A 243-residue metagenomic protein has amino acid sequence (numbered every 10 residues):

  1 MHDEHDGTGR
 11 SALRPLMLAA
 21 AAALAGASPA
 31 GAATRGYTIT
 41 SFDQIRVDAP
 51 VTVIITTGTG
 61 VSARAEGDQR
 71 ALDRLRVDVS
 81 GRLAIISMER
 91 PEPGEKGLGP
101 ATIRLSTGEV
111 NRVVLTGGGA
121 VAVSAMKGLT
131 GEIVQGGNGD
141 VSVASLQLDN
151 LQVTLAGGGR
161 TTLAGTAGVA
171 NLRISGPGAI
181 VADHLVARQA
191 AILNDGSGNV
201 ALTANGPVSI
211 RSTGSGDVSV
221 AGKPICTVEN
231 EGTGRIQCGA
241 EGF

Functional and structural regions predicted by a protein language model:
H2-D6, A19-A20, P29-Q135, S145-T154 (+5 more regions): Acidic (Asp/Glu) and glycine-rich low-complexity loops/linkers that are typically intrinsically disordered
A12-S28: Sec-dependent N-terminal signal peptides of Gram-negative exported proteins
A170, A179-L193, N199-A201: Strongly charged, low-complexity linkers/loops
N205: An N-terminally biased module of ancient metal coordination in phosphate/nucleic-acid-related enzymes
